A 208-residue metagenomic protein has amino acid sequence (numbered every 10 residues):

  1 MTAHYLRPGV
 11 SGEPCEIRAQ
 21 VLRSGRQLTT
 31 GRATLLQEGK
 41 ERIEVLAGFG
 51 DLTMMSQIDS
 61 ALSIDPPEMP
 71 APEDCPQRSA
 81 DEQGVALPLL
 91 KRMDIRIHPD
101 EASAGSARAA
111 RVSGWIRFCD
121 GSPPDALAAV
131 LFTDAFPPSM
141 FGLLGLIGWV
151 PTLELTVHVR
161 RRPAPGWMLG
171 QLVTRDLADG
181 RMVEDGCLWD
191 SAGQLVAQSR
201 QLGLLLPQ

Functional and structural regions predicted by a protein language model:
M1-Q208: Terminal targeting signals and extreme-terminal segments of soluble enzymes
